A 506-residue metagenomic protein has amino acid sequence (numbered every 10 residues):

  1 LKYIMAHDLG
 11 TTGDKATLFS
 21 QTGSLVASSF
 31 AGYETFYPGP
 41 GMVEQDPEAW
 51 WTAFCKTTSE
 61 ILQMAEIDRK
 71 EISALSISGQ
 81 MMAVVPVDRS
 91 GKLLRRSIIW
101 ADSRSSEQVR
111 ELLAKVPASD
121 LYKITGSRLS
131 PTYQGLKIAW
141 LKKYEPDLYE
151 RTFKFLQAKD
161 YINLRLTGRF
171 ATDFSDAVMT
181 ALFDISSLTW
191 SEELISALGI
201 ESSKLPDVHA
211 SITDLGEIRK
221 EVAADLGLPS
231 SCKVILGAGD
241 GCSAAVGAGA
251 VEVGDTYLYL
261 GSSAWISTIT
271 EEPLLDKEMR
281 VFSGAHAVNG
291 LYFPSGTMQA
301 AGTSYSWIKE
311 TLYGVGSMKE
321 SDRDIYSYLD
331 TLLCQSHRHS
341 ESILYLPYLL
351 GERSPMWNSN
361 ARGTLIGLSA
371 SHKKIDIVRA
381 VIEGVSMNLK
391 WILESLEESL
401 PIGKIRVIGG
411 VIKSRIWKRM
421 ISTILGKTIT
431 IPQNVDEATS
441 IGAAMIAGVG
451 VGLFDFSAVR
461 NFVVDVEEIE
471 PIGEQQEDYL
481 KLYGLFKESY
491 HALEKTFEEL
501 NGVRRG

Functional and structural regions predicted by a protein language model:
L1-R95, K123, R151, A223-A224 (+4 more regions): N-terminal glycine/serine-rich phosphate-binding loop of ATP-dependent small-molecule kinases, especially carbohydrate
M5-A6, S106, L113-R128, L136-A171 (+4 more regions): Active-site core segments that coordinate phosphate-bearing ligands/cofactors across diverse enzyme families
A16, V84-V87, R96, T268-I269 (+2 more regions): Short glycine-/acidic-enriched loop or helix-start segments at secondary-structure transitions that form or flank
G23, D46, L75, D102 (+3 more regions): Residue-level signal for inorganic ion chemistry
A27-A31, P206, E467: Structural signal for short hydrophobic segments within the conserved structured cores of catalytic domains across
Q63-W100, R128-Q134, N163-D184, D207-A210 (+1 more regions): Short beta-strand-loop/turn "lid" adjacent to the catalytic site in phosphate-handling enzymes
P206-D214, S321-Y328: Short linear loop/turn motifs
